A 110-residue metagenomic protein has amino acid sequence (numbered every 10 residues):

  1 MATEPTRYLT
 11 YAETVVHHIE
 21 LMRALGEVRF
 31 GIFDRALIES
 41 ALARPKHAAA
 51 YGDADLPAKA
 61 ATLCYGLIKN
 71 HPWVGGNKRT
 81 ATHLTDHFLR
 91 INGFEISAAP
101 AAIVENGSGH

Functional and structural regions predicted by a protein language model:
M1-H110: FIC/Doc superfamily catalytic core
